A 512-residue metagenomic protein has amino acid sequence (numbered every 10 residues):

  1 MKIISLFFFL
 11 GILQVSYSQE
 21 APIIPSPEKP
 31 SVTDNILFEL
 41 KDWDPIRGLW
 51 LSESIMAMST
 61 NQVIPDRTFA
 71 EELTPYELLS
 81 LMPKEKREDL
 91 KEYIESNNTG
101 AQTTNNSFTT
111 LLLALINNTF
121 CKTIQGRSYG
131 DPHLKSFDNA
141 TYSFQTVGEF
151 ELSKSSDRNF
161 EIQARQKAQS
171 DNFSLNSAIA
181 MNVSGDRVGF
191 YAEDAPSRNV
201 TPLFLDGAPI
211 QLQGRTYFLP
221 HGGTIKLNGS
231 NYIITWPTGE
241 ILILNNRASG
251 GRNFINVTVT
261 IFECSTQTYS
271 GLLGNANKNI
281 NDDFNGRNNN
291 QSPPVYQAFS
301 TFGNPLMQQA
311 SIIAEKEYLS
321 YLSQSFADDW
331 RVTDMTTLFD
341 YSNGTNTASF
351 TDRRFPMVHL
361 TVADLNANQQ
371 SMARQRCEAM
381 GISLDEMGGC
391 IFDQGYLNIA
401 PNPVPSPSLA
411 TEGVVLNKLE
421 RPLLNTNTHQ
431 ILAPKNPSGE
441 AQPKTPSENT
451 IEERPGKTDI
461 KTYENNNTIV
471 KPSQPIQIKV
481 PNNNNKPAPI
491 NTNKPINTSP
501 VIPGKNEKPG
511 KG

Functional and structural regions predicted by a protein language model:
I4-I12: Sec-dependent N-terminal signal peptides
L6, N281, A298, F339 (+6 more regions): N-terminal start and proteolytic maturation junction detector
Q14-S18: Sec/Tat signal peptide C-region and signal peptidase I cleavage site
E20-F108, L113-L424: Von Willebrand factor type D
V414-G512: Extracytoplasmic low-complexity, disordered linker/stalk tracts in cell-surface/secreted proteins
